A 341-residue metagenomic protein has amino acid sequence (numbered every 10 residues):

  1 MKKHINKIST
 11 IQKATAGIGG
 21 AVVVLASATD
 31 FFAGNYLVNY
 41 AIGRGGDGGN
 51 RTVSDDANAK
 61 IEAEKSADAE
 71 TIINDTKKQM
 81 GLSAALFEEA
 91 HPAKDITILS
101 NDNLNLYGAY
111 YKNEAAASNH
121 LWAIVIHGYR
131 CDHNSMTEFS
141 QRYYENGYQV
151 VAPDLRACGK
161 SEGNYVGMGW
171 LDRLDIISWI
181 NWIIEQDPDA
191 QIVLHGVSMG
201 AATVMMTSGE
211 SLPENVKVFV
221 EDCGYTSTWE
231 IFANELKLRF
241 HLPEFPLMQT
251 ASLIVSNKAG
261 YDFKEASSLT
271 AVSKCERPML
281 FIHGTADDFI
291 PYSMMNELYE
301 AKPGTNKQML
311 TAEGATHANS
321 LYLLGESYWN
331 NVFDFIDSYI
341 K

Functional and structural regions predicted by a protein language model:
M1-D75: N-terminal membrane-anchoring alpha-helices
I73-S118: N-terminal cap/lid segment of alpha/beta-hydrolase-fold proteins
S140-E162: Conserved alpha/beta-hydrolase
V166-D187: Alpha/beta-hydrolase active-site loop
M206-Y261: Hydrolase active-site cap/lid region
S268, R277, P291-E300: Short alpha-helix in the alpha/beta-hydrolase fold that links the catalytic acid
K274-E276, F281-H283, D287: Short beta-strand/loop motif that positions the catalytic acidic residue of the alpha/beta-hydrolase fold
A315-E326: Catalytic histidine-centered segment of alpha/beta-hydrolase-like enzymes
